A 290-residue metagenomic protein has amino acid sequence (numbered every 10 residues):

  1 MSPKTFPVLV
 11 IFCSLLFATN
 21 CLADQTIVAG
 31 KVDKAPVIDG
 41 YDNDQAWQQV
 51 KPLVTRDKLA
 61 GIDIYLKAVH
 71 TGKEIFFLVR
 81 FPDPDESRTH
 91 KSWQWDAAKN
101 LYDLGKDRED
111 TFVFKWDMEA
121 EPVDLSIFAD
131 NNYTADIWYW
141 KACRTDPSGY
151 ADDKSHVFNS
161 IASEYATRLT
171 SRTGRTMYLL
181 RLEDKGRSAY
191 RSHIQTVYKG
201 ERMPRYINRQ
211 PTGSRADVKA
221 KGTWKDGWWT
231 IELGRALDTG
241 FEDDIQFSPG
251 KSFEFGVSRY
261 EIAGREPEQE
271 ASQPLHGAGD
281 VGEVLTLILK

Functional and structural regions predicted by a protein language model:
M1-L9: Bacterial N-terminal signal peptides that target proteins for export
V8-A18: Bacterial N-terminal signal peptides
L22-H90, V197-E201, R205-R209, V257 (+1 more regions): Order/disorder boundary and secretion-linked terminal/linker segments
A23-Y41, W93-S192, G240-K290: Acidic/polar low-complexity flexible segments
I64-K67, V218-T223: Beta-strand-rich interaction surfaces with strong enrichment in secreted/lumenal proteins
I207-A220: Short beta-strand and strand-turn-strand segments in soluble, beta-rich domains
A220-G227, D244-P249: Exposed beta-sheet edge/beta-hairpin loop segments within beta-rich domains
I231-T239: A beta-strand/beta-hairpin structural motif
